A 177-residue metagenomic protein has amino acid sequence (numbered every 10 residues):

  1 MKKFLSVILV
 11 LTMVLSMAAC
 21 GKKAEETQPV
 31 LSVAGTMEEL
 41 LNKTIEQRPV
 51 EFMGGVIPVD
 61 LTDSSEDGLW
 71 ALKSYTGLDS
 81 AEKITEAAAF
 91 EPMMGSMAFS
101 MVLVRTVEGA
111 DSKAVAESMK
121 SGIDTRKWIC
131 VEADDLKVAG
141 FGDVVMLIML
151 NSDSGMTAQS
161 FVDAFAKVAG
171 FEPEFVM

Functional and structural regions predicted by a protein language model:
M1, C20-G21: Intrinsically disordered, low-complexity sequence elements enriched in Ser/Thr/Gly/Pro
K2-V10: Sec-dependent signal peptide recognition, specifically the positively charged N-region followed immediately by
L15-A19: C-terminal motif of bacterial Sec signal peptides marking the signal peptidase cleavage site
G21-S100, T106-M177: Soluble, non-membrane globular domain cores that form compact, hydrophobic packing and curved binding surfaces
